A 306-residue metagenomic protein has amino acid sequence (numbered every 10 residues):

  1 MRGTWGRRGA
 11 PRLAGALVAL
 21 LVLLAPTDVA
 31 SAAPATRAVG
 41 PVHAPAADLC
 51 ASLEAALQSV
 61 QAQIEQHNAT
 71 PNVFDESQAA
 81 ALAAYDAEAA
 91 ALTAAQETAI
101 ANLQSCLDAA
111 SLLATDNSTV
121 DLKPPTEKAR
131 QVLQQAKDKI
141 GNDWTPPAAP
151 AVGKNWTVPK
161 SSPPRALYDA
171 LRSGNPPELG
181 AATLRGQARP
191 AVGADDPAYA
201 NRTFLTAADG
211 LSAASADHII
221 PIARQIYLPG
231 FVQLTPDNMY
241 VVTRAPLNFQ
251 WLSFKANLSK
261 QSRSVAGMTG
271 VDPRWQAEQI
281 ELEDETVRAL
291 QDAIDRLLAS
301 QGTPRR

Functional and structural regions predicted by a protein language model:
M1-P34: Secretory targeting and sorting signals
A35-A69: Short, charge/polar-rich alpha-helical segments
A56-I64, L112-P124, Q261-S262: Extracellular/mature segments of secreted proteins
Q63, A87-D116: Amphipathic alpha-helical coiled-coil segments
N68-L82: Charged, low-complexity interaction regions
A129-A266: Betabetaalpha-Me/HNH-type nuclease active-site subdomain
T243-R306: Catalytic cores of phosphodiester-bond-cleaving enzymes
